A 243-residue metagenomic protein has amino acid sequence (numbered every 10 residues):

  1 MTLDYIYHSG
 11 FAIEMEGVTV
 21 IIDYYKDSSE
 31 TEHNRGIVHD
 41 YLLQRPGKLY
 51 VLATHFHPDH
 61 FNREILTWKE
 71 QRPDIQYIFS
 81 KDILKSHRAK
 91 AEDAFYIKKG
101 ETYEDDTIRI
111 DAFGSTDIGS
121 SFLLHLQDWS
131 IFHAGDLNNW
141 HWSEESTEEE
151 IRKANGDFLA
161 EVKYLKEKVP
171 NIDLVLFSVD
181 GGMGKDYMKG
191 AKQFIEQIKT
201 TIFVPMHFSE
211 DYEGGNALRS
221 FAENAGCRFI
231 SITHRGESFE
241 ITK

Functional and structural regions predicted by a protein language model:
M1-E16: N-terminal pre-catalytic "stem/leader" segment of glycosyltransferase-like enzymes
D4-I6, T19, R88-Y103, M183 (+1 more regions): Binuclear metal-ion centers of metallo-dependent hydrolases, dominated by the metallo-beta-lactamase
A12-L52, R63-W68, L137-K168: Pre-active-site segment of Zn-dependent metallo-hydrolases
I21-Y24, G47-D59, Y77-K81, F132-G135 (+5 more regions): Active-site neighborhood of phospho(di)ester-bond hydrolases with catalytic His/Asp-centered motifs
S28-S29, F56-F61, I83-H87, E101-Y103 (+4 more regions): Active-site environment of divalent metal-dependent phosphoester hydrolases
V38-Y103: Active-site HxH/HxHxD metal-binding segment of metal-dependent hydrolases
D74-W129, I230-T242: Metallo-beta-lactamase
T116-E196: Active-site-proximal loop/helix segments of hydrolase catalytic cores
